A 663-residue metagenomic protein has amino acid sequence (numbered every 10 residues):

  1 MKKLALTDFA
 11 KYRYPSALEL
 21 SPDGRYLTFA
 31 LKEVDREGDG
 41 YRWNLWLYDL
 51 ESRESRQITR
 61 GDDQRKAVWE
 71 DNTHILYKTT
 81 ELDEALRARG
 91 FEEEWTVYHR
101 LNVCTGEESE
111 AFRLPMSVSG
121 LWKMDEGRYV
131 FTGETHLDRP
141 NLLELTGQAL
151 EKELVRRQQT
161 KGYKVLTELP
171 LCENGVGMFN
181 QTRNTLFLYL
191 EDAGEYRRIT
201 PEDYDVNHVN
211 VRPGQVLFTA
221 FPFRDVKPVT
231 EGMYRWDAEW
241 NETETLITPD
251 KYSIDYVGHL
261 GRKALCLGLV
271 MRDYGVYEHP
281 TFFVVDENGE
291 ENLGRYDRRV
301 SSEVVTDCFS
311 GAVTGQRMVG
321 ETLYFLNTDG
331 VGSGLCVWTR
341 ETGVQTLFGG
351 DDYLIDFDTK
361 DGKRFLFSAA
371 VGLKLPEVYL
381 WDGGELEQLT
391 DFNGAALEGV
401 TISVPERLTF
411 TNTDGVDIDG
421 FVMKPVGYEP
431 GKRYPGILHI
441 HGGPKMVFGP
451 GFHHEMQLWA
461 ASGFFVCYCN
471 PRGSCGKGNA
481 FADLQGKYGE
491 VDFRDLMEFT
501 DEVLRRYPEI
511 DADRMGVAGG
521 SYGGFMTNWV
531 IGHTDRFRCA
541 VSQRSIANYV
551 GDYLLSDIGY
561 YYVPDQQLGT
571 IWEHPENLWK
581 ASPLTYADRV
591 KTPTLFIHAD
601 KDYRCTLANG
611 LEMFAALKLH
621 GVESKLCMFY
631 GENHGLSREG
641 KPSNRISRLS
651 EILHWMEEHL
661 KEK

Functional and structural regions predicted by a protein language model:
M1-Y14, L47-R65, R89-E94, R100-V118 (+10 more regions): Multi-bladed beta-propeller domains
Y12-L27, G61-T79, E84, P115-T135 (+11 more regions): Conserved beta-propeller blade repeats
A17-E19, Q159, V165-T167, C172-E173 (+8 more regions): Non-catalytic accessory segments flanking enzyme active sites
A30-E51: Beta-propeller domains
E37-W43, E84-W95, G177-R183, D225-E231 (+3 more regions): Short, solvent-exposed loop/turn segments at conserved positions within beta-propeller repeat blades
W43, A85-W95, T135-F187, P280-F282 (+3 more regions): Predominantly five- to eight-bladed beta-propeller fold
F392-D513, G520, L554: Cap/lid segment of the alpha/beta-hydrolase catalytic domain
P471-K663: Active-site-proximal cap/loop segments of hydrolase catalytic domains
